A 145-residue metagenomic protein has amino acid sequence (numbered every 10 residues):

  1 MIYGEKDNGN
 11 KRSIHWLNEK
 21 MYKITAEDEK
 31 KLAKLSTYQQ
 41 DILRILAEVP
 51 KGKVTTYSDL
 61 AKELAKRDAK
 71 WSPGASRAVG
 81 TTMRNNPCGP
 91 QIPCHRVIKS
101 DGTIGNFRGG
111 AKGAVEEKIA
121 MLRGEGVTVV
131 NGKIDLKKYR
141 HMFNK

Functional and structural regions predicted by a protein language model:
M1-K20: N-terminal amphipathic/basic-hydrophobic helices that include classical n-h-c signal peptides and signal-anchor
I14-K145: Nucleic acid-binding interface residues in structured DNA/RNA-binding domains, emphasizing the DNA-engaging scaffolds
